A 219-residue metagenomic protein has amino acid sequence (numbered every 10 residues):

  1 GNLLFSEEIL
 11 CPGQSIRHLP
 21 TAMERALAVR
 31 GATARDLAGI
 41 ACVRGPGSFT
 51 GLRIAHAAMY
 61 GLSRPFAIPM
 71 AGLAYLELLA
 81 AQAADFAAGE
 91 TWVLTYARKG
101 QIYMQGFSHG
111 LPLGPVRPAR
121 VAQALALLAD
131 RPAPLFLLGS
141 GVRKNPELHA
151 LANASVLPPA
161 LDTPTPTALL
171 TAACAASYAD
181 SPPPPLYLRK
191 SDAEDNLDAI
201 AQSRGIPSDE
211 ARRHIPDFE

Functional and structural regions predicted by a protein language model:
G1-P46, F218-E219: N-terminal beta-alpha supersecondary unit
N2-L4, E8-Q14, P69-P164, D180 (+1 more regions): Surface "functional belts" at beta-alpha junctions
F5, G45-T50, F66, P183-P184 (+1 more regions): Glycine-rich, flexible loop/turn motifs
H18-T21, A57, G61, L78 (+1 more regions): Short amphipathic alpha-helical face segments that pack within enzyme cores and frequently flank/anchor catalytic
A26-R30, M59, P65, A83 (+1 more regions): Stable alpha-helical structural segments in soluble proteins, enriched in small hydrophobic residues
G39-G72: DPxDG-like acidic metal-binding loop motif
L157-E219: Acyltransferase
